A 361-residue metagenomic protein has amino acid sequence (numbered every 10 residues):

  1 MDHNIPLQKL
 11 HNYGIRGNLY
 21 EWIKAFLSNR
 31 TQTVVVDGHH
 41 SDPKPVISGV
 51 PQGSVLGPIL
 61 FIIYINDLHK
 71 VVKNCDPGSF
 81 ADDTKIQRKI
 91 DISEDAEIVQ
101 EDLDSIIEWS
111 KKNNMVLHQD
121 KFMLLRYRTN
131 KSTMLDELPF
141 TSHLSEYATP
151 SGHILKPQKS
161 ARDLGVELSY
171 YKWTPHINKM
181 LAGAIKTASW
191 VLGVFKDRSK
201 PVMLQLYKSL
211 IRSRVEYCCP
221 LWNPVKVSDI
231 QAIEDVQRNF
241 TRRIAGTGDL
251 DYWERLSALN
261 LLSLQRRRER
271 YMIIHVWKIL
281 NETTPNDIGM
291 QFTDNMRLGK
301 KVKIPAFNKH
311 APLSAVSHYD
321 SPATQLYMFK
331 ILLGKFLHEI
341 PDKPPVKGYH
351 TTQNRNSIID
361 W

Functional and structural regions predicted by a protein language model:
M1-D2, L10, I23, G53 (+10 more regions): Short, conserved catalytic/metal-binding micro-motifs enriched in Asp/Glu and His
M1-V50: Conserved pre-catalytic core of RNA-dependent polymerases
M1-Y13, T84-K111, P224: Catalytic palm subdomain of template-directed nucleic-acid polymerases, centered on the conserved carboxylate motif
V34-L60, Q87-I92, P157, L164-V166 (+4 more regions): Short, conserved non-catalytic motifs in the polymerase core
G38, E101, V116-K159: Short, conserved micro-motifs composed of acidic
P58-Q87: Active-site palm subdomain of RNA-directed nucleic acid polymerases
G152-P220: Basic, alpha-helical interaction scaffolds
K156, V227-W361: Short linear motifs embedded in intrinsically disordered, charge-biased segments
